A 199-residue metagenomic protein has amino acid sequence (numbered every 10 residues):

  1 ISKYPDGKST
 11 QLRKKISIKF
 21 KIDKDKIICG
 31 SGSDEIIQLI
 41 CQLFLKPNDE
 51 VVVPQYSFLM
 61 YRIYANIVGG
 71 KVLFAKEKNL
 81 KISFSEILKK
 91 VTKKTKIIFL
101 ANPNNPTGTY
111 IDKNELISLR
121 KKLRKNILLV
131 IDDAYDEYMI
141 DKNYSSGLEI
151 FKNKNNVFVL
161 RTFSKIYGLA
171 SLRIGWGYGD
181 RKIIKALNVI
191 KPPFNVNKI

Functional and structural regions predicted by a protein language model:
I1-D34, L39: N-terminal small-domain helix-loop-helix segment of the aminotransferase-like
S2, T10, L43-L100: PLP-dependent aminotransferase-like
K8, N156-I199: PLP-dependent aminotransferase class I/II
I18, Q42, K46, I63-I67 (+3 more regions): Short, well-ordered alpha-helices that flank and scaffold nucleotide-derived cofactor binding pockets
G32, Q38, Y56, G108 (+2 more regions): Short N-terminal helix/helix-N-cap motif within the alpha/beta-hydrolase-1
N66, I82-K93, P106-L129, D133-I166: Active-site pre-lysine segment of PLP-dependent enzymes
